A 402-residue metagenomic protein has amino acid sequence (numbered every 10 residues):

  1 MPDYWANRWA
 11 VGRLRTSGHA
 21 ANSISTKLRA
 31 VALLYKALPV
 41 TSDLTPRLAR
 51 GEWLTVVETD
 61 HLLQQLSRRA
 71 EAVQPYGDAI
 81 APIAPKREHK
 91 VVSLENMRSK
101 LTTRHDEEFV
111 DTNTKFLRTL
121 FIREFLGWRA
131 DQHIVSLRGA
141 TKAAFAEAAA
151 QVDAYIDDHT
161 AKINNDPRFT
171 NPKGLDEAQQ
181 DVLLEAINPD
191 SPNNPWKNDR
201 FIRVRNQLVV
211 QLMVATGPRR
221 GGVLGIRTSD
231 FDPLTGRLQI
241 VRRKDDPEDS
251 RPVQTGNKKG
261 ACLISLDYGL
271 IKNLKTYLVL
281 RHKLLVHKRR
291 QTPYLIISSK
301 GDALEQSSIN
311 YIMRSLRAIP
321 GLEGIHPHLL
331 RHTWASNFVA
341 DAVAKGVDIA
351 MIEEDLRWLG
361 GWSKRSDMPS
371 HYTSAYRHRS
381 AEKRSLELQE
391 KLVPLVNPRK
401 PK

Functional and structural regions predicted by a protein language model:
A6-S25, V31-T160, D190-K197: N-terminal core-binding DNA-recognition domain of tyrosine recombinases/integrases
D131-S136, M213-L238: Short, charged phosphate-coordinating catalytic segments
D153-N188, D249-Y268, V286-R290: DNA breakage-rejoining catalytic core of tyrosine-based enzymes
E185-R220: Basic, Lys/Arg- and aromatic-enriched nucleic-acid-binding interface segment
N194-W196, N310-W358, W362-S366: Short, basic (Lys/Arg/His-rich) helix/loop patches that form interaction surfaces in the mid-to-C-terminal regions
G225-N273: Conserved tyrosine-mediated DNA breakage-rejoining catalytic core shared by Y-recombinases
L266-E323: Active-site/catalytic core of tyrosine-dependent DNA strand-transfer enzymes
G360-E390: Catalytic-site neighborhood detector that most strongly recognizes the C-terminal catalytic loop/helix of tyrosine
